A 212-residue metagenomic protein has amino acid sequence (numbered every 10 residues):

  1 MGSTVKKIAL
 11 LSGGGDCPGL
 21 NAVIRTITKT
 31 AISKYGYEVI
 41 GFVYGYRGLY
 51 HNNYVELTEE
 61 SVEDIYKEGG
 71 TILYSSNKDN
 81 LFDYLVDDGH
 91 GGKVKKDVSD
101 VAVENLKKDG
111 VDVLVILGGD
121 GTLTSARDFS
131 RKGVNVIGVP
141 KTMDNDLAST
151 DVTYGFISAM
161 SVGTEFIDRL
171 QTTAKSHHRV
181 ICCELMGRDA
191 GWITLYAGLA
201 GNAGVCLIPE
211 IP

Functional and structural regions predicted by a protein language model:
M1-G13, V23-G110, G121: A cross-family phosphate/adenosyl-ligand binding-site feature
S3-I8, K34-E38, K67-G70, D109-V113 (+4 more regions): Short coil/turn connectors at secondary-structure junctions
K7-D16, I72-Y74, D112-I116, I181-E184 (+1 more regions): Short glycine-rich or small-residue beta-strand-to-loop segments that form or flank ligand, phosphate, metal/Fe-S
G15-P18, K93, D120, T150-S158 (+1 more regions): Alpha-helix capping and helix-loop boundary segments enriched in small/acidic/polar residues
C17-I27, L49-Y50, D100, V113-R127 (+3 more regions): Short glycine/serine/threonine-rich phosphate/pyrophosphate-binding segments that cradle anionic phosphate groups
T28-E59, K132-R169: Glycine/threonine-rich beta-strand-loop-alpha-helix active-site module that forms ligand/phosphate-binding
N105, I116-G118, T124-D128, N135 (+1 more regions): Accessory alpha-helical/coil subdomains and C-terminal extensions that flank or cap enzyme catalytic cores
